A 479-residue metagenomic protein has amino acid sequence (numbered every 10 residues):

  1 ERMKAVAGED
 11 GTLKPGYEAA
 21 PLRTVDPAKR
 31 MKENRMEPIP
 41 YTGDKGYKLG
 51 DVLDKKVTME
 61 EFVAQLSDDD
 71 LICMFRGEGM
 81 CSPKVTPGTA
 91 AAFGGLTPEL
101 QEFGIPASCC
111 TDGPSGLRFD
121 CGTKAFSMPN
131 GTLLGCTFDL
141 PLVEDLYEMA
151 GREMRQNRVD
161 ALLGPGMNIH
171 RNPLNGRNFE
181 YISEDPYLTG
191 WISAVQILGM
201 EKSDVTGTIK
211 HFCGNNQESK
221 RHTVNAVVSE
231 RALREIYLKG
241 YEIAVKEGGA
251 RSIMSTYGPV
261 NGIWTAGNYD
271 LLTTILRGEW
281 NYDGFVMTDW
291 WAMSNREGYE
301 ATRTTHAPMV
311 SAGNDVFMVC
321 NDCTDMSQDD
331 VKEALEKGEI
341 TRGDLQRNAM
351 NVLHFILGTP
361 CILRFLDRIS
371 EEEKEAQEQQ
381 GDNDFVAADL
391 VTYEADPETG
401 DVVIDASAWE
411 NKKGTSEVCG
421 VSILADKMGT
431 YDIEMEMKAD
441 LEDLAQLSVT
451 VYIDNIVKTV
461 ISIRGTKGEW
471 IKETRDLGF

Functional and structural regions predicted by a protein language model:
E1-V418, S422-T430, S448-K472: Glycoside hydrolase catalytic-domain context in secreted enzymes
R155, K438-L447: Extended, low-complexity, turn-rich repeat/linker tracts enriched in Gly/Pro/Ser/Thr and Asp/Glu that occur
I423, I433-A439: Aromatic/hydrophobic beta-strand junction motif of beta-rich domains
K427-I433, G478-F479: Short tyrosine-centred short linear motifs in exposed loops/low-complexity segments
I471-F479: Short, surface-exposed tryptophan/glycine-enriched loops that mediate extracellular molecular recognition
